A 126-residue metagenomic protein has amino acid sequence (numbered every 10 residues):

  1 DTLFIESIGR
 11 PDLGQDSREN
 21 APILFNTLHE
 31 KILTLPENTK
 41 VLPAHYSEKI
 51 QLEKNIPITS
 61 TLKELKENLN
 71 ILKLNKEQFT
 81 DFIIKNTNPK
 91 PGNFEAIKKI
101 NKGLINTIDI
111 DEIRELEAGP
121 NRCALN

Functional and structural regions predicted by a protein language model:
T2, I8-G9, Y46-S47: Active-site metal-binding loops of divalent metal-dependent hydrolases
E6-S7, F82: Residues that scaffold the ATP/ADP-binding catalytic core of kinase and kinase-like folds
I8-P11, E53-K54: A short secondary-structure junction signal
R10-T34: Active-site-adjacent loop/tail segments of enzyme domains
N26-K40, S47-N126: Accessory terminal helices/loops
